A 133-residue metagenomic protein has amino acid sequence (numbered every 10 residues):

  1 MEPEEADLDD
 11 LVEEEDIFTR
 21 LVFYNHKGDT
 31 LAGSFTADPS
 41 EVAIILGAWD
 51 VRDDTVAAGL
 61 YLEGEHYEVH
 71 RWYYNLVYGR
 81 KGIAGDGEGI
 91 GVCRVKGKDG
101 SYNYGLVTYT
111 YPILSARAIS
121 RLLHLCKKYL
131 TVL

Functional and structural regions predicted by a protein language model:
M1-L133: Non-catalytic interaction/Regulatory regions outside core domains
